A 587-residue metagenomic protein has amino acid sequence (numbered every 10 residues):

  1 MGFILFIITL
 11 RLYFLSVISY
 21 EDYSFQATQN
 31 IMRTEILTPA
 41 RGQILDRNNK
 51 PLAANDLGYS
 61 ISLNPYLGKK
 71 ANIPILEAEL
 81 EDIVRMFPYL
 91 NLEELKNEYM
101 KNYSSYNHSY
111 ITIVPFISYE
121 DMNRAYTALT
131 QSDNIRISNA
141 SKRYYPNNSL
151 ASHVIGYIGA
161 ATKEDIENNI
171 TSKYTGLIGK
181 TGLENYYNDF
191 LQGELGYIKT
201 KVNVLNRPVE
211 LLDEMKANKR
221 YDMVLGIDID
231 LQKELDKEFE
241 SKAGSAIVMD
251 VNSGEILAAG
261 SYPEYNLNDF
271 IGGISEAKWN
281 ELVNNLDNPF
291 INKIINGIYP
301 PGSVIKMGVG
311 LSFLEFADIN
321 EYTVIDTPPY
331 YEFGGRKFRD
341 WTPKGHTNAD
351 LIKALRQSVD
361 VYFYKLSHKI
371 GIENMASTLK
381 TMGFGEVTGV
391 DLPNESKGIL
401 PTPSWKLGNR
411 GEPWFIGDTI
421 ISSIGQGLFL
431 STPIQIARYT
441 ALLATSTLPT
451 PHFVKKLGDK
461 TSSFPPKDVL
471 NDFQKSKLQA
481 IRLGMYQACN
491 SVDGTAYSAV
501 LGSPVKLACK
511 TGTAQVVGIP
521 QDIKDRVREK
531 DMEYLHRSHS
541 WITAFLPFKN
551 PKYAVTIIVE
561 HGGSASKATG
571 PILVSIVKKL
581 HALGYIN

Functional and structural regions predicted by a protein language model:
M1-L191, L195-V204, M215-K216, A243-S245 (+6 more regions): Membrane-proximal periplasmic segments of bacterial cell-envelope enzymes, especially penicillin-binding proteins
I31-R33, S62-N72, I83-V84, N107-F116 (+10 more regions): Second-shell loop/turn segments in exported
E35-L37, F239-S241, H536-S538: Short solvent-exposed loop/turn micro-motifs enriched in small/polar/acidic residues
R41-I44, G244-I247, L257, Y322 (+1 more regions): Generic short beta-strand
A53, Y103, N203-V204, E210-L212 (+3 more regions): Beta-lactam-recognizing serine transpeptidase/beta-lactamase-like catalytic domain environment
E77-E81, R85, N123, T127 (+22 more regions): Solvent-exposed, polar/charged alpha-helical surfaces in well-ordered, non-transmembrane soluble domains, broadly
Y110, L205-S245, N252: Conserved, well-ordered alpha-helix/loop/beta-strand core segments that scaffold catalytic motifs
H581-N587: Gram-negative outer-membrane assembly/targeting C-terminal domains
